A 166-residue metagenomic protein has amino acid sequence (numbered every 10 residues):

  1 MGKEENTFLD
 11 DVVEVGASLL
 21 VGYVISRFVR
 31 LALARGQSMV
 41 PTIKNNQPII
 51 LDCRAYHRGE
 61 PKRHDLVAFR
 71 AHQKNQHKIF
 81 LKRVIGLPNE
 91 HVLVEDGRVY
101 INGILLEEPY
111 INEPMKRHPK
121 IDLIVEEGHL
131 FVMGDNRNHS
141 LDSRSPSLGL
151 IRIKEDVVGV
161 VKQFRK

Functional and structural regions predicted by a protein language model:
M1-I79, S143-K166: Protein maturation boundaries and topogenic segments
R35-S38, A71-Q73, K82, D96 (+2 more regions): Acidic/glycine-rich C-terminal interaction modules and beta/coil loop segments that lie outside canonical DNA-binding
I49, H91-V92, R98-V99: Short beta-strand segments in beta-sandwich/barrel cores
R54, H72-Q73, N89-H91, N136: Short loop segments at secondary-structure junctions
L66, G86-L87, L105: A general secondary-structure boundary signal
K82-L93: RNA pseudouridine synthases
